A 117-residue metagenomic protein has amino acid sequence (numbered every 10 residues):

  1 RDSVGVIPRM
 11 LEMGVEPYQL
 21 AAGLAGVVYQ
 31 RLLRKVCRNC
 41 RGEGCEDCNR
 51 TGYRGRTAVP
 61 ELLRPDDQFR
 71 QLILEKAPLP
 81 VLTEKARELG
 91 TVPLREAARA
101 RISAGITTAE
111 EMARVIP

Functional and structural regions predicted by a protein language model:
R1-P117: Short, flexible helix-loop junctions that flank or precede catalytic/ligand sites
